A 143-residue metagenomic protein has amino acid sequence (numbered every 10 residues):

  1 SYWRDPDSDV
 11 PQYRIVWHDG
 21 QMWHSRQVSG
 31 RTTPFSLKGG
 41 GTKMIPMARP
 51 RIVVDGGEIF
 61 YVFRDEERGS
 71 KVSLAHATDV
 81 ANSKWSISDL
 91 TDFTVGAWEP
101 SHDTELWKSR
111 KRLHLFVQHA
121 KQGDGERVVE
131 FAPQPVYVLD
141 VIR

Functional and structural regions predicted by a protein language model:
S1-R143: Extracellular, repeat-based ectodomains that mediate carbohydrate processing or recognition
